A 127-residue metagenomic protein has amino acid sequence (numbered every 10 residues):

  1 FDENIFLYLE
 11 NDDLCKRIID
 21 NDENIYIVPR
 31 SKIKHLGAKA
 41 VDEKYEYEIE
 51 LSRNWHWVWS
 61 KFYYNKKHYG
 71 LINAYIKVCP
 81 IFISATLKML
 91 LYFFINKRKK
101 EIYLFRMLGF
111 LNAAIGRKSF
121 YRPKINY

Functional and structural regions predicted by a protein language model:
N4-K16, R53: Acidic donor-binding loop at a coil-to-helix junction in glycosyltransferase catalytic cores that engages
I5, P29, W55, I115-K118: Generic secretory/membrane-interface signal
F6, D13, Y69, A74 (+3 more regions): Short linear sequence elements within intrinsically disordered, low-complexity coil regions
N11, D22-E23, S31, F105-R106 (+1 more regions): Generic hydrophobic/packing signal
K16, D20, N24-K97, E101: Active-site-adjacent helix/loop segment of glycosyltransferases that harbors family-specific signature motifs
K99-Y127: Membrane-interface aromatic/basic loop that binds lipid-linked glycans or pyrophosphate carriers, typified by
